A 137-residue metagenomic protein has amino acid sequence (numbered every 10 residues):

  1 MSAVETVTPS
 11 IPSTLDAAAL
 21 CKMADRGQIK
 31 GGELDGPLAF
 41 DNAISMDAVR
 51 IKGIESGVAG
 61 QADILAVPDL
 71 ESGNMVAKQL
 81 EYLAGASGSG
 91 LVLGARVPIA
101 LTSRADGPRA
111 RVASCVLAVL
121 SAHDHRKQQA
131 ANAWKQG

Functional and structural regions predicted by a protein language model:
M1-D41: Glycine-rich phosphate/diphosphate-binding loop of Rossmann-like nucleotide-binding domains
Q28, G32-Q136: Glycine-rich phosphate/nucleotide-binding loop
